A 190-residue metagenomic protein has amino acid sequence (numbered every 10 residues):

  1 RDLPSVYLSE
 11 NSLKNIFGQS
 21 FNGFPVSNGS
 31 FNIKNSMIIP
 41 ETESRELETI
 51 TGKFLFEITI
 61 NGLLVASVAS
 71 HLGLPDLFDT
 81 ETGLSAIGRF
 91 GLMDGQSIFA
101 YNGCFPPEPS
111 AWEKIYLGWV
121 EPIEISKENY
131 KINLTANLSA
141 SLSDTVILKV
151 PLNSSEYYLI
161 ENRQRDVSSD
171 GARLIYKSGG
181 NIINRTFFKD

Functional and structural regions predicted by a protein language model:
R1-K177: Extracellular hydrolytic enzyme modules, especially secreted metalloproteases of the metzincin/thermolysin-like class
G171-D190: Hydrophobic, mid-to-C-terminal alpha-helical segments
